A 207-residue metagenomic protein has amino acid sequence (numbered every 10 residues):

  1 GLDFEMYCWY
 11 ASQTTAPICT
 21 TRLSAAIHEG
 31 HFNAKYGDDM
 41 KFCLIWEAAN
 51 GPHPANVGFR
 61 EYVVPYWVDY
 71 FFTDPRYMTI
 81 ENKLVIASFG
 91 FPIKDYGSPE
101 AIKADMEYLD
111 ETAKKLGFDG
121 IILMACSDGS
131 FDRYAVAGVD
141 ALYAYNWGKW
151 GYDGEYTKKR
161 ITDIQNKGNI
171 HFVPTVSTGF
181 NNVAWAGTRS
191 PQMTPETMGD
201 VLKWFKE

Functional and structural regions predicted by a protein language model:
G1-E207: Glycan-processing catalytic domains of CAZymes
